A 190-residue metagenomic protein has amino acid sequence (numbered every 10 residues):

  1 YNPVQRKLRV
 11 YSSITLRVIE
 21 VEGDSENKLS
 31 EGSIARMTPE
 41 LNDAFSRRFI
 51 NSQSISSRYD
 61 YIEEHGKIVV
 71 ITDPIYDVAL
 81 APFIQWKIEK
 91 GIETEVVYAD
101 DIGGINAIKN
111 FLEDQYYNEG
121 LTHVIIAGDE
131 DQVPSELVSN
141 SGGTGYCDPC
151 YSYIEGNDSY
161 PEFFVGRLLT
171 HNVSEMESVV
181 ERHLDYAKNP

Functional and structural regions predicted by a protein language model:
Y1-P190: Cysteine-dependent hydrolase recognition
